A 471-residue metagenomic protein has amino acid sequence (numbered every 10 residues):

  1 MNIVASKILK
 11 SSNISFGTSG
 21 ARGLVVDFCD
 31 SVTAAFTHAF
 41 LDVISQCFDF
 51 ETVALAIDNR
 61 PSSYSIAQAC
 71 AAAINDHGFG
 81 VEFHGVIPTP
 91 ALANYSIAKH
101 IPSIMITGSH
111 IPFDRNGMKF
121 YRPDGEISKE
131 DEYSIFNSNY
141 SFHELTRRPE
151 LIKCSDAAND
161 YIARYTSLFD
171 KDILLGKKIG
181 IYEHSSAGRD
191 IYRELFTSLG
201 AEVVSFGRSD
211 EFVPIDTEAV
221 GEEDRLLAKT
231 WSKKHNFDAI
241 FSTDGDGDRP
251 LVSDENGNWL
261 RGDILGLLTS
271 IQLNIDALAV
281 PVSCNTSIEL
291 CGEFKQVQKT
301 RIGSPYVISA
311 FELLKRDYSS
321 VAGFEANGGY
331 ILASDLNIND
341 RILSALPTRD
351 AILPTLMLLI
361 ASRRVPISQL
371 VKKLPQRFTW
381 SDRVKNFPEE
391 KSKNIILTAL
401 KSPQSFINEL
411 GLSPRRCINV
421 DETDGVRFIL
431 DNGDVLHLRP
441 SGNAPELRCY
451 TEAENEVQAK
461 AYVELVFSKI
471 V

Functional and structural regions predicted by a protein language model:
M1-C70, D76-H77, R147-L175: An N-terminal, well-structured beta->alpha segment
I3-N13, L24, N116-S232: Gly/Ser/Thr-enriched, mixed-charge loops and adjacent short helices that form phosphate/oxyanion-binding elements
D42, T52-R115, R193-E255: N-terminal small/polar loop signature for handling phosphorylated ligands or for N-terminal nucleophile
D49-D58, E82, K178-I181, A277-P281 (+1 more regions): Short glycine-rich phosphate-binding loop at a beta-alpha junction
S103-F113, S232-D254, W259-L260, Y306-L346: Glycine-rich phosphate-binding loop
D114-N137, V252-T269, L336-A351: A short, gly/pro- and small-residue-rich
G125, K233-K299, S309: Replace "Mg2+/Mn2+-dependent" with "divalent metal-dependent
I275-V471: Phosphate-binding and adjacent anionic-ligand microenvironments
